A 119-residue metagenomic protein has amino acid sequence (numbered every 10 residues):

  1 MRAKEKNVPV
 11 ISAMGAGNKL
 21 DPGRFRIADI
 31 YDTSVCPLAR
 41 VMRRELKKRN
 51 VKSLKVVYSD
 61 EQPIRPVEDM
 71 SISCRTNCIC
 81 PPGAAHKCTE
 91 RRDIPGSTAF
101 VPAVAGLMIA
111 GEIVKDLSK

Functional and structural regions predicted by a protein language model:
M1-N50: Anionic-ligand binding region
D32-A39, R43-K119: Glycine-rich phosphate/adenylate-binding loop
